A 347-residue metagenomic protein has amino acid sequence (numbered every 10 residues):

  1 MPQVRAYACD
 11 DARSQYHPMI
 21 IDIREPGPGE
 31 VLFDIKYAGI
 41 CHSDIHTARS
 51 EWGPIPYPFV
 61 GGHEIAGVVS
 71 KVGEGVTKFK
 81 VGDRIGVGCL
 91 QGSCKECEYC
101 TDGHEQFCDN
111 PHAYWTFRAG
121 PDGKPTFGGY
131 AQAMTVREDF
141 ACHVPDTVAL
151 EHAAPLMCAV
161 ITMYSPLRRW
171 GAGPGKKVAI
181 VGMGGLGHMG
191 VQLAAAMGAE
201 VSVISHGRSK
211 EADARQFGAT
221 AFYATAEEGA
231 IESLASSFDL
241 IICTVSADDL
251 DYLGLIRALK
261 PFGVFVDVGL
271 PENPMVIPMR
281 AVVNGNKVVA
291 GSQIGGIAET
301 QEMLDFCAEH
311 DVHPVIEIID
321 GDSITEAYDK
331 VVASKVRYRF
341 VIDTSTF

Functional and structural regions predicted by a protein language model:
M1-V4, L253-G254, I297-F347: C-terminal hydrophobic helical "lid"/dimerization subdomain of Rossmann-like NAD(P)H-dependent oxidoreductases
D22-A38, E51-T101, Q106, F127 (+1 more regions): Glycine-rich beta-strand-centered segment in the early N-terminal region that forms part of a ligand/cofactor-binding
K78, C94-V181: NAD(P)H dinucleotide-binding glycine-rich loop of Rossmann-like/cofactor-binding domains, especially the beta1-alpha1
R84, K177, G263-V264, V288: Short glycine-centered segments of the SAM/dcSAM-binding site in methyltransferase folds
A159, G182-L186, L270: Glycine-rich Rossmann-fold phosphate-binding loop(s) that bind the pyrophosphate of adenine dinucleotide cofactors
P174-M183, A195-L253: Adenosine-nucleotide cofactor-binding segment
L259-P261: Helix-to-beta-strand junctions that scaffold the AdoMet/dcAdoMet cofactor pocket in Class I SAM-dependent enzymes
V264-V266, I277-E317: Rossmann-fold dehydrogenase core element
